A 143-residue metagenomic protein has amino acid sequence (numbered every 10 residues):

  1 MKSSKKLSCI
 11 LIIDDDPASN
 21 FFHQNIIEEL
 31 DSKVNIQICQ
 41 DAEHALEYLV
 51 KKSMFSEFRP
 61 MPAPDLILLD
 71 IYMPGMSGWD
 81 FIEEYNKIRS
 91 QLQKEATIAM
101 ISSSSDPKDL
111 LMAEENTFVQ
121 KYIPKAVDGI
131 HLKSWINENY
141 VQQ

Functional and structural regions predicted by a protein language model:
M1-L11, P17-S32, P60-A63, P124-Q143: Non-catalytic signal-transmission and effector/linker regions of two-component phosphorelay proteins
N25, D80, K94-A99, S104-K121 (+1 more regions): Alpha4 helix (beta4-alpha4-beta5 surface) of REC/receiver domains from two-component response regulators
I38-K51, G78: Helix N-cap/capping motif at the beta->alpha junctions
S53-L68: Active-site beta3 strand of CheY-like receiver
I67, K121-Y122: Two-component signal transduction core modules
M73: Receiver (REC) domain active-site loop signature in two-component systems and cognate sites in sensor histidine kinases
W79-L92: Short amphipathic alpha-helix used as the core "switch/output" element in two-component signaling
